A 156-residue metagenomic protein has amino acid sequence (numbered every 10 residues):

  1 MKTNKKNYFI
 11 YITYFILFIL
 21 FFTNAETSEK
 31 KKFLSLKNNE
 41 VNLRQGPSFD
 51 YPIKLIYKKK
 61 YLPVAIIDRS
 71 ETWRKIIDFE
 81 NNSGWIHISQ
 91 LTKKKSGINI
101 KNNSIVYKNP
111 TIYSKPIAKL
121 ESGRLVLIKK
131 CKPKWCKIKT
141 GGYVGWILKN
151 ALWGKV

Functional and structural regions predicted by a protein language model:
K2-I12: Bacterial N-terminal signal peptides that target proteins for export
K2-T3, F21, T27: Short, low-complexity interaction segments enriched in Ser/Thr/Pro/Gly
Y11-L20: Bacterial N-terminal signal peptides
A25-Q45, L55-K60, I67-N109, K115-G142 (+1 more regions): SH3-family beta-barrel domains
P47-Y51: Second-shell loop/turn segments in exported
